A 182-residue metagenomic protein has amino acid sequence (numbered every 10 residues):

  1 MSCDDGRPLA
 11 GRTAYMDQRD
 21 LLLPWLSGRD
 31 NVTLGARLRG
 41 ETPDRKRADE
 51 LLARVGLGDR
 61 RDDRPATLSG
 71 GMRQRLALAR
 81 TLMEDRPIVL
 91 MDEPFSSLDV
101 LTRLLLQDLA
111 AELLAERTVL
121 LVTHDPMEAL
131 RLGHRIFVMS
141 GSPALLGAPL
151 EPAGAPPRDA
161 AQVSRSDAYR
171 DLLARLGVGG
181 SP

Functional and structural regions predicted by a protein language model:
L26-T33: Short coil-to-helix segment of the ABC ATPase nucleotide-binding domain corresponding to the Q-loop/switch region
P43-R60: Conserved ABC ATPase "signature" region
R64-L68, M72: Conserved ABC ATPase signature
L78: Hydrophobic anchor residue at the start of the ABC signature
M83-P87: A short, proline-enriched helix->beta-strand linker immediately N-terminal to the Walker B motif in ABC-type P-loop
V89-E93: Catalytic Walker B motif of ABC-type/P-loop ATPase nucleotide-binding domains
R103-A115: Helical segment within the ABC ATPase nucleotide-binding domain
M139-D171: Conserved beta-strand-loop-alpha-helix hinge in the C-terminal portion of ABC ATPase nucleotide-binding domains
